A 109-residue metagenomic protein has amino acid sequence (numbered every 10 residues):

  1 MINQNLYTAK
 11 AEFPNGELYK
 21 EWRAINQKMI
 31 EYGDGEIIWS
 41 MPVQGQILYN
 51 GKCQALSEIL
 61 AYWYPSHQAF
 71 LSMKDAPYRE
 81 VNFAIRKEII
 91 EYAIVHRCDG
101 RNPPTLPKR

Functional and structural regions predicted by a protein language model:
M1-S57, P65, A69, D99-R109: Short S/T/G/P-rich N-terminal loop/turn motif that feeds into the first structured element of a domain
D34-I37, Y78, I94: Secondary-structure boundary/capping signal
L56, W63, E80-C98: Long, hydrophobic, well-ordered secondary-structure blocks that form the structural core and pocket-lining surfaces
P65-R79: Short amphipathic alpha-helices within nucleic acid-binding modules
